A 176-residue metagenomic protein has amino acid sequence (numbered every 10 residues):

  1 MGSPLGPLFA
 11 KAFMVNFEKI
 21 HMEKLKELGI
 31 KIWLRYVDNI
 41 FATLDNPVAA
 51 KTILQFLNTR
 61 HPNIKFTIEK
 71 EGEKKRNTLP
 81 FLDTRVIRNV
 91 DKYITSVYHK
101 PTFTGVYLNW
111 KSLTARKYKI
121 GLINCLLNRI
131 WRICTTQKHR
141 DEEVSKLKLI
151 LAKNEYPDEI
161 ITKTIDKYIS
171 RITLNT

Functional and structural regions predicted by a protein language model:
M1-T176: Charged structural interfaces that engage phosphate-rich ligands and support phosphoryl-transfer chemistry
